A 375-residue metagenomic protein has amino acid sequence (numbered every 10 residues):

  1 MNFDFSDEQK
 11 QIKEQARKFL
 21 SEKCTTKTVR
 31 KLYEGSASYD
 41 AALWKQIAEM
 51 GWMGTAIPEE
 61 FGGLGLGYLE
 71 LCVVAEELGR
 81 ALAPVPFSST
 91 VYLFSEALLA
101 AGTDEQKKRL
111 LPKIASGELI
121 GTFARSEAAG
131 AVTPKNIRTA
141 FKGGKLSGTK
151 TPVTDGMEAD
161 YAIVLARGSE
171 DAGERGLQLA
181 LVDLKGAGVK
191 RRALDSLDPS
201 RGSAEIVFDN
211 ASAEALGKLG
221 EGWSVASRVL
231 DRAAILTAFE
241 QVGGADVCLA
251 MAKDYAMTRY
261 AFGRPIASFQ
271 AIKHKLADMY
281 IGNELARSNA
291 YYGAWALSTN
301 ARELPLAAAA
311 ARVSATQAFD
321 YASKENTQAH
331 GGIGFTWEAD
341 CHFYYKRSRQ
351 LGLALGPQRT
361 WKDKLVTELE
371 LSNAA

Functional and structural regions predicted by a protein language model:
M1-L82, P86, A101-Q106, K113 (+3 more regions): Alpha-helical interface subdomain recognition
T90, I114-A115, A131-P134, T154-E158 (+3 more regions): Solvent-exposed alpha-helices and their adjacent loops that cap or buttress functional pockets in soluble metabolic
L93-G102: Helix-loop "lid/cap" segments that line or gate small-molecule binding pockets
F94, L119, K135-I137, E158-D160 (+5 more regions): A generic structural signal for well-ordered coil/turn residues at beta-strand boundaries that shape enzyme active-site
S116-E127: A short, Trp-centered hydrophobic/proline-enriched beta-strand micro-motif
A124, S147-V189: A short core secondary-structure module
G130-R138, P152-V153, D183-K218: Flexible, small-/acidic-enriched active-site or ligand-binding loops
T133-S147, A301: Cytochrome P450 C-terminal beta-domain/meander region
